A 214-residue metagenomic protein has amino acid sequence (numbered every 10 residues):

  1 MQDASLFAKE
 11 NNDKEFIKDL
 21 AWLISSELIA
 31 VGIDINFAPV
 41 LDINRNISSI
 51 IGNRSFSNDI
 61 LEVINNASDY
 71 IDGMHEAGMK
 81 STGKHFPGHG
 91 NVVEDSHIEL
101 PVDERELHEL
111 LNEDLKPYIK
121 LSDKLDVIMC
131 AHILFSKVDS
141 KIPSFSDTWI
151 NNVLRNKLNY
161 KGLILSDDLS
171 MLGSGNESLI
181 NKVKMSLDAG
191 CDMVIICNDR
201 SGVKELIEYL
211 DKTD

Functional and structural regions predicted by a protein language model:
K9-E27, D59-N66, H108-L111: Glycine-rich anion/phosphate-binding loops
I24-N36: Acidic-leg catalytic submotif of subtilisin-like serine proteases
A38-P39, K84: Structural motif
V40-L41, D114: Acidic/His- and Gly-rich active-site-bordering loop/insert found across diverse amide/peptide-bond hydrolases
L41-I50: Short, conserved phosphate-binding/catalytic loop or strand-edge motifs used in phosphoryl-/nucleotidyl-transfer
S49-V63: Active-site cleft segment of glycoside hydrolase catalytic domains centered on the general acid/base Glu
S68-H75, M79-T213: Second-shell residues forming the walls of enzyme active-site clefts
